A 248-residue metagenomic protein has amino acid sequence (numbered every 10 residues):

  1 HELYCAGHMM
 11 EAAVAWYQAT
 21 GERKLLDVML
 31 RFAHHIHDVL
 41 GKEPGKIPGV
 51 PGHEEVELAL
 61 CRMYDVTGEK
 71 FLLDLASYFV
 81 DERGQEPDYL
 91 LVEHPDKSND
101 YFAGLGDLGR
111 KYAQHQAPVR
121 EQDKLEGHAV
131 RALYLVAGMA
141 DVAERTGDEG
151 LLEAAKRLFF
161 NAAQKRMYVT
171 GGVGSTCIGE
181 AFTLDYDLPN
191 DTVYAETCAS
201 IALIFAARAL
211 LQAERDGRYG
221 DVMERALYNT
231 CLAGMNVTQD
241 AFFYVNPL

Functional and structural regions predicted by a protein language model:
H1-L248: Glycan-recognition and catalytic cores of secretory/periplasmic carbohydrate-active enzymes
